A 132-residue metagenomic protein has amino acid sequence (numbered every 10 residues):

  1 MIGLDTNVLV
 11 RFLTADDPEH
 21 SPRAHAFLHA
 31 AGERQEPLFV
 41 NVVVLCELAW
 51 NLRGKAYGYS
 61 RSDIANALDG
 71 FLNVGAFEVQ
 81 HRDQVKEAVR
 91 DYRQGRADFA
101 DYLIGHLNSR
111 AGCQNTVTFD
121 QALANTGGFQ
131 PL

Functional and structural regions predicted by a protein language model:
M1, G105-L132: Acidic, PIN/NYN-like endoribonuclease modules and their adjacent C-terminal/linker elements
M1-V40, A56-S62: Short, well-structured N-terminal submotif of metal-dependent ribonuclease cores
D5, F39-N41, A97-D98, D120-Q121 (+1 more regions): Histidine- and aromatic-rich ligand-binding microenvironments
L9, L45, L123-A124: A generic structural signal for short hydrophobic patches within well-formed alpha-helices
V40-V44, H81-Q84: Short, conserved alpha-helical segments within structured domains
Y57-L72, A76: Glycine/small-residue-rich phosphate/adenosyl-binding loop
G75-N115: Active-site neighborhoods of divalent-metal-dependent phosphate/nucleic-acid chemistry enzymes
